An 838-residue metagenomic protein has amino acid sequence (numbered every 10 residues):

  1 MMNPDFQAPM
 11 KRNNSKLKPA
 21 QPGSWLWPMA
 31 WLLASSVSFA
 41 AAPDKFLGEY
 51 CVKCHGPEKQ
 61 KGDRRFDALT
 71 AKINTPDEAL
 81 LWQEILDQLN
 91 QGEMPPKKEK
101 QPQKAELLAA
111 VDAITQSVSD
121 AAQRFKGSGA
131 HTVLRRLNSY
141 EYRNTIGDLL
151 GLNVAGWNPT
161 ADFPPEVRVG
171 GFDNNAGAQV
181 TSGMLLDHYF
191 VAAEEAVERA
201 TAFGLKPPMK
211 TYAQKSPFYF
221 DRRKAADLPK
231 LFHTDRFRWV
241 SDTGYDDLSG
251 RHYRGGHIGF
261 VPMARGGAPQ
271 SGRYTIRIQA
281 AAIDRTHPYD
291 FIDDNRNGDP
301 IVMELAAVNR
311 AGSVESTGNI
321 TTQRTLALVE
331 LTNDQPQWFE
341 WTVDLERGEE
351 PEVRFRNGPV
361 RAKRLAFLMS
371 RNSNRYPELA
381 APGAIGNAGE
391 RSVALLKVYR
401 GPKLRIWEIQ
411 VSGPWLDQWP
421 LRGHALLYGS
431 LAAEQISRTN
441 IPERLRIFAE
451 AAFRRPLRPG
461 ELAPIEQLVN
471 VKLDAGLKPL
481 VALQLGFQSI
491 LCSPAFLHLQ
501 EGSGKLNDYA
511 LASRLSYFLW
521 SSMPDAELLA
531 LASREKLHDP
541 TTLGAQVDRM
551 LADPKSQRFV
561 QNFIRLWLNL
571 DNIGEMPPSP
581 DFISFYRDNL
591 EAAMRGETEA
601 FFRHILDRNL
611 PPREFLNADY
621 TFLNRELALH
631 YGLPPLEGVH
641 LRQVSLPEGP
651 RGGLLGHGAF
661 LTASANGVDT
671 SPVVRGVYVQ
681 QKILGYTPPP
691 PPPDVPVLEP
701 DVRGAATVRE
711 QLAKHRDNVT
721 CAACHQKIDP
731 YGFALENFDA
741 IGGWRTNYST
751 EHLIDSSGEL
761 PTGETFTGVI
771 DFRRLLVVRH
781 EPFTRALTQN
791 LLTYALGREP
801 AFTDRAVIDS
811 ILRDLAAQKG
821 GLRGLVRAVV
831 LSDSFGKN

Functional and structural regions predicted by a protein language model:
M1-S24: N-terminal secretory signal peptides that target proteins for export/translocation
S24-S36: Bacterial N-terminal signal peptides
S36-A42: Bacterial Sec-dependent signal peptides at the C-terminal "C-region" and cleavage site
A42-G62, P76-E93, K97-N838: Low-complexity, glycine/serine/threonine/alanine-rich intrinsically disordered linker and propeptide segments
D67-T70, P95: Residue-level detector of conserved, well-ordered beta-strand and adjacent loop positions that form binding/recognition
L69-K72, F660: Short, solvent-exposed coil/turn elements at secondary-structure transition points
